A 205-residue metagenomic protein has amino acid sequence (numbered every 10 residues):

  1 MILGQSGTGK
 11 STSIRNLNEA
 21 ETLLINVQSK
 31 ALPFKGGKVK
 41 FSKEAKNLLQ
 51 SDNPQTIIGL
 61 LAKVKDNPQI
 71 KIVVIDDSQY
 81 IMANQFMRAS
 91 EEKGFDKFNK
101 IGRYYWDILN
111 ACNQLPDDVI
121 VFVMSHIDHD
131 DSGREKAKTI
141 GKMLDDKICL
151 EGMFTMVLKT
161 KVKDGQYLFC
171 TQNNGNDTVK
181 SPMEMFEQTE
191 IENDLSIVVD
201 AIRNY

Functional and structural regions predicted by a protein language model:
M1-P68, I72-V74, Y80: Conserved P-loop
T12, F34, N84-Q85, S132-R134 (+1 more regions): Short glycine-/acidic-enriched loop or helix-start segments at secondary-structure transitions that form or flank
R15-N16, Q114, G152: Solvent-exposed polar/charged
T22-L24, V121, V157-K159: Short, well-ordered beta-strand core segments
K63, I81-N84, V157-T160: Conserved, well-folded catalytic cores of nucleic-acid-processing and energy-transducing macromolecular machines
I72-C149: P-loop NTPase motor core
D128-Y205: Conserved GTP-binding G-domain of TRAFAC-class P-loop NTPases and closely related GTPase folds
